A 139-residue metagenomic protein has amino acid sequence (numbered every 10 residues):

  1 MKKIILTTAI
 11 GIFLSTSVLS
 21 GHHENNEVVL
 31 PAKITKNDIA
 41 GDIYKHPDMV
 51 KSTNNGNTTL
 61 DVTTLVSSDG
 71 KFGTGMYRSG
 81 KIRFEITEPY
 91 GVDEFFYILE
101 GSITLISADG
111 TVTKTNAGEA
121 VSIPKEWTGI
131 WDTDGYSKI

Functional and structural regions predicted by a protein language model:
M1-I4: Positively charged n-region of N-terminal signal peptides that target proteins for export
L6-I10, L14: Hydrophobic helical h-region of N-terminal Sec-dependent signal peptides in bacterial secretory/periplasmic proteins
L19-K71: A short, N-terminal "cap"/entry segment at the start of jelly-roll beta-barrel domains of the cupin/DSBH fold
G73-Y90, P124-K125: Conserved short histidine dyad/triad with adjacent acidic residue
T74, I86, L105, K138-I139: Short hydrophobic/aromatic-rich beta-strand segments that constitute the beta-sheet cores of beta-sandwich/beta-barrel
Y90-L105: Short, conserved beta-strand element in jelly-roll/cupin
D109-K125: Short acidic-glycine-tyrosine-enriched beta hairpin
K125-I139: Ligand-binding loop in jelly-roll beta-barrel domains
